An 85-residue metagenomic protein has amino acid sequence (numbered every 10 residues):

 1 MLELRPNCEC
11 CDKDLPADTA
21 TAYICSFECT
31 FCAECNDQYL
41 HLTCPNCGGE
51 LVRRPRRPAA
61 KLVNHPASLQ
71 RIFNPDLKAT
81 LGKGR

Functional and structural regions predicted by a protein language model:
M1-R85: Intrinsically disordered, low-complexity regulatory regions in eukaryotic proteins
